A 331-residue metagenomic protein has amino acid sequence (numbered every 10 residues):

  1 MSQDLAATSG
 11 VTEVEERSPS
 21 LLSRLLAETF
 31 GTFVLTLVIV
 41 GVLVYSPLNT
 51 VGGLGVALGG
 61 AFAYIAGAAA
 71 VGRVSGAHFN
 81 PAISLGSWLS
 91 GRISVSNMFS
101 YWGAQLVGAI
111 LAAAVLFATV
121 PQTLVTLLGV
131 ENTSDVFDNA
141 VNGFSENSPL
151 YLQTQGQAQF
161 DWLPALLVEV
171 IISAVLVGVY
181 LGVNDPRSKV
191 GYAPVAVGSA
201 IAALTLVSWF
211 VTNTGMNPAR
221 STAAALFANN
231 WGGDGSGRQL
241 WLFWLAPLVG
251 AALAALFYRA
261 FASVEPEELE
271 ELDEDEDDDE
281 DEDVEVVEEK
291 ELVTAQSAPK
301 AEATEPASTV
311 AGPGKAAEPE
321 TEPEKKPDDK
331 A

Functional and structural regions predicted by a protein language model:
M1-A331: Membrane-interface helix-loop junctions and terminal tails of multi-pass membrane proteins
